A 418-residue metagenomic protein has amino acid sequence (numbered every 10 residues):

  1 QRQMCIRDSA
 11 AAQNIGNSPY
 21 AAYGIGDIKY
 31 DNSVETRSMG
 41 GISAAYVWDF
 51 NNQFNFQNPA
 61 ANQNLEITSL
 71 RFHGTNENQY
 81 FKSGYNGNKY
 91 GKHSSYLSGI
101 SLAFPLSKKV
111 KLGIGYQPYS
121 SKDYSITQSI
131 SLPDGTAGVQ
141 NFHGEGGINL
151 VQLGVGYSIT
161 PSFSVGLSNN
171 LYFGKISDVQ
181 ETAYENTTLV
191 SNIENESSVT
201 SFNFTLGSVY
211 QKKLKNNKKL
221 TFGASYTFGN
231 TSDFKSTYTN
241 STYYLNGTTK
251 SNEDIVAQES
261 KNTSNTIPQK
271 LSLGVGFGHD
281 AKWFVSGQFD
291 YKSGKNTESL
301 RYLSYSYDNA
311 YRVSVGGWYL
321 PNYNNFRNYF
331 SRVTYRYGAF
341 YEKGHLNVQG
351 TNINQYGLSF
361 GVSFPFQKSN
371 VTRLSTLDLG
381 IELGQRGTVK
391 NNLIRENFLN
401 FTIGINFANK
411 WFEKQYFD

Functional and structural regions predicted by a protein language model:
Q1-I6: Short, small-residue-biased leader/transition segments that mark boundaries at the very start of proteins
Q13-D418: Subset of outer-membrane beta-barrel
